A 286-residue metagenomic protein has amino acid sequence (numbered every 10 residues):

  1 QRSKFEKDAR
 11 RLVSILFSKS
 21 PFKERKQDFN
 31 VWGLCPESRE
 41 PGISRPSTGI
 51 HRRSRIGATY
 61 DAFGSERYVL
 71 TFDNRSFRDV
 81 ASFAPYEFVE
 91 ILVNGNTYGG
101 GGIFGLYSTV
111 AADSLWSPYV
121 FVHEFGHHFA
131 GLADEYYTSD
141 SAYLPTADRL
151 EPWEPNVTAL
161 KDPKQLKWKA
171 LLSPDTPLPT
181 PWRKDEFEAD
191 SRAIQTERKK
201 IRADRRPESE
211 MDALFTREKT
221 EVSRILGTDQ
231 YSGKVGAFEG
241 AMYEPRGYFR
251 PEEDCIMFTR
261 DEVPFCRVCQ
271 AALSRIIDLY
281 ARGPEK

Functional and structural regions predicted by a protein language model:
Q1-D79, A112: Propeptide-to-catalytic entry region of secreted or membrane-anchored zinc metalloproteases
R2-F5, G100-F125: Short pre-active-site segment immediately N-terminal to the catalytic Zn-binding motif
K23-K26, A81-Y86, I103, D229-Q230 (+2 more regions): Extracellular/periplasmic catalytic domains that process cell-envelope and extracellular macromolecules
N30-G33, F88-L92, V120-F121, H127-G131 (+1 more regions): Structural recognition of the beta-strand scaffold that forms the well-ordered cores of secreted hydrolase catalytic
E37-P41, G95-G99, L115-S117, E135-Y136 (+1 more regions): Solvent-exposed loop/turn segments at secondary-structure junctions within structured extracellular/periplasmic domains
G42-R45, N74-A111: Catalytic zinc-binding patch centered on the HExxH motif and its immediate surroundings that defines zinc-dependent
F125-S141: Catalytic Zn2+-binding segment of zinc metalloproteases
Y136-K286: Replace "(M1/M4/M9/M12/WLM)" with "(e.g., M1/M4/M8/M9/M12/M26/WLM)" and add "not limited to" to clarify scope
